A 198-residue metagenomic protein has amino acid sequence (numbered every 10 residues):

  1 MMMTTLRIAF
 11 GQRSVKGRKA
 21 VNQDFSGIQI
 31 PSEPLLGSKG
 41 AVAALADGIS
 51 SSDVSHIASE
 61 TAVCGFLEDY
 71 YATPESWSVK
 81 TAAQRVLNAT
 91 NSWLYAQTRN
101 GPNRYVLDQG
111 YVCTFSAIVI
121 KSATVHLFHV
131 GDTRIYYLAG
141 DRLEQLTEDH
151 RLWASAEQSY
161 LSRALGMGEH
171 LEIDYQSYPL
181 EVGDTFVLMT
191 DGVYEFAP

Functional and structural regions predicted by a protein language model:
M1-P198: PP2C/PPM-type serine/threonine phosphatase catalytic domain
